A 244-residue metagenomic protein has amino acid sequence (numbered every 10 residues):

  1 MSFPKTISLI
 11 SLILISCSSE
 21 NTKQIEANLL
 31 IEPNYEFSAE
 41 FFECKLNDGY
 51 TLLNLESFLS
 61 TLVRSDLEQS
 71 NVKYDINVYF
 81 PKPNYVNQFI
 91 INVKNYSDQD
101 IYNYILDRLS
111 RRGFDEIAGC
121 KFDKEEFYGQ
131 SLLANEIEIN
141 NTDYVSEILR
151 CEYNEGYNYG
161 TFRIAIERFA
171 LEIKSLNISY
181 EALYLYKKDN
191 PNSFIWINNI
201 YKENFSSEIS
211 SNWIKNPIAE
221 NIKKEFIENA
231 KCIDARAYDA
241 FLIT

Functional and structural regions predicted by a protein language model:
S2-I10: Sec-dependent signal peptide recognition, specifically the positively charged N-region followed immediately by
C17-E220, E225-T244: Short S/T/G/P-rich N-terminal loop/turn motif that feeds into the first structured element of a domain
